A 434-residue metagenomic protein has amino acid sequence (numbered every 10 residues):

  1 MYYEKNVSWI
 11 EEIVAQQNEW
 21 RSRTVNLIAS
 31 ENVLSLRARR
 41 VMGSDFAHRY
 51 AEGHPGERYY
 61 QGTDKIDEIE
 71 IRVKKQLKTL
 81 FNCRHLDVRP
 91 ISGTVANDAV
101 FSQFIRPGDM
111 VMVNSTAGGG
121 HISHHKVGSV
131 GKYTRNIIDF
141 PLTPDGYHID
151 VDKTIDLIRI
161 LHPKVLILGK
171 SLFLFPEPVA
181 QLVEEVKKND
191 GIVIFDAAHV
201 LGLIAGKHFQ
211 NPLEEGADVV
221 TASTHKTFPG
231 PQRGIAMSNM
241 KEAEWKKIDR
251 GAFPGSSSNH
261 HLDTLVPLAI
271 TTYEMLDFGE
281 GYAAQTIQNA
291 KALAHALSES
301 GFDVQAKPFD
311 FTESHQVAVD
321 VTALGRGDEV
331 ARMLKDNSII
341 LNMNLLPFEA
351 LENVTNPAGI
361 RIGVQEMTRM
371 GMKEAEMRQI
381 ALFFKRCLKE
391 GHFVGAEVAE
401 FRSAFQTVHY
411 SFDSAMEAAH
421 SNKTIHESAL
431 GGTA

Functional and structural regions predicted by a protein language model:
M1-K75, E184, T407-A434: N-terminal glycine-rich, Lys/His-bearing helix-loop that initiates the first secondary-structure elements of many
S8, Q288, V354-A434: PLP-dependent enzyme catalytic core of the Aspartate aminotransferase-like
T24, P55-G56, H85, N259-L262 (+5 more regions): Flexible, glycine/charged-enriched surface loops at secondary-structure junctions
R72-D303, V321, V364-Q365: Conserved PLP-enzyme active-site core in the AAT-like
P231-R233, T312-Q316, D336-S338, P357-R361 (+1 more regions): Active-site lining segments that contact anionic ligands and/or coordinate catalytic metals
A243, L324-A331, M370-A375: Short, conserved charged micro-motifs
T272, A283, I287-R332, L341-N356: Conserved small-domain helix->loop->beta segment predominantly found in fold-type I
D336-L341, L388: A common structural junction motif
